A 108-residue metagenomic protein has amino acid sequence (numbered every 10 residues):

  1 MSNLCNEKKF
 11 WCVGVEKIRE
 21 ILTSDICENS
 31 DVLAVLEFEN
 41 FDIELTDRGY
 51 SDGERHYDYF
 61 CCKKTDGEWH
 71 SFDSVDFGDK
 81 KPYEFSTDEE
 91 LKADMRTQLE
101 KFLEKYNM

Functional and structural regions predicted by a protein language model:
M1-T46: Negatively charged, low-complexity tracts enriched in Asp/Glu with abundant Ser/Thr
L4, K8, I43-L45, F72 (+2 more regions): Residue-level signal for functionally critical sites in structured catalytic/ligand-binding pockets
C5, C27, F77, Y106-M108: Short, aromatic- and cysteine-enriched interfacial helices/patches that mediate contacts at lipid membranes
C5, F10-W11, R19, T65-D66 (+3 more regions): Residue-level detector of intrinsically disordered/flexible regions characterized by low predicted structural confidence
R19-T23, L33, D88, K92 (+3 more regions): Residue-level detector of alpha-helical secondary structure
C27-A93: Acidic, low-complexity, intrinsically disordered interaction modules
